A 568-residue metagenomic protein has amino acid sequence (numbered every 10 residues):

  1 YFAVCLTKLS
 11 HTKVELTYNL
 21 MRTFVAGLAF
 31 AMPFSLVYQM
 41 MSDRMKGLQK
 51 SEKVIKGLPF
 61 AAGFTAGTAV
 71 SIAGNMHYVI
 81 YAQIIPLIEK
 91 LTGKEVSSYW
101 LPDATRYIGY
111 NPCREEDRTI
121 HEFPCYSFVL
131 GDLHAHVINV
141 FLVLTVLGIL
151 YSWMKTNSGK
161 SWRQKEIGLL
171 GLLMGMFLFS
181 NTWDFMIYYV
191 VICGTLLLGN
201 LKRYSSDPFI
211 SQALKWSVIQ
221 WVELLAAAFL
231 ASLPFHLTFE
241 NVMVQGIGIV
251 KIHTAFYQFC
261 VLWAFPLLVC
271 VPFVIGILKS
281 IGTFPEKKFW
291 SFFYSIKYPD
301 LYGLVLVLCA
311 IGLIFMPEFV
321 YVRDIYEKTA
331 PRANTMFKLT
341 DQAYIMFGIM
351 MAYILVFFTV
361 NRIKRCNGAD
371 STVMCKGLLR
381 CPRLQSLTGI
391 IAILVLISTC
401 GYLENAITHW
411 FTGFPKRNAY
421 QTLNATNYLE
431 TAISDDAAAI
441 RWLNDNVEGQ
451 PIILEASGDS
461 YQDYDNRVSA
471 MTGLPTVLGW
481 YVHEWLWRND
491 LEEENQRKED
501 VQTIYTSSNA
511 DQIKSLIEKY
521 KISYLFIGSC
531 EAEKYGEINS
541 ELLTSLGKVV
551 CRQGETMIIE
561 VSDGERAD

Functional and structural regions predicted by a protein language model:
S10, C125-Y126, L130-D132, H136 (+4 more regions): Membrane-helix boundary/interfacial segments in multi-pass membrane proteins
S10-A31, K56, V129-L142: Loop-to-helix entry region of an early transmembrane alpha helix in multi-pass inner-membrane enzymes
L20-K46, V143-I149: Transmembrane-helix motifs of polytopic, lipid-linked glycan transferases
L58-A62, W162-I167, Q212-L225, Y294-I311 (+1 more regions): Membrane-interfacial loop-to-transmembrane alpha-helix junctions, especially the N-terminal start
L58-V129, H409-W410: Aromatic-rich transmembrane-lumenal/periplasmic boundary elements in polytopic membrane proteins
S127-L130, G168-N181: Membrane-interface alpha helices of multi-pass inner-membrane proteins
L214-L230, K287-S291, T359-I407: Signature aromatic-anchored transmembrane alpha helix within multi-pass, membrane-resident enzymes that catalyze glycan
I390, L394, Y402-D568: Extracytoplasmic
